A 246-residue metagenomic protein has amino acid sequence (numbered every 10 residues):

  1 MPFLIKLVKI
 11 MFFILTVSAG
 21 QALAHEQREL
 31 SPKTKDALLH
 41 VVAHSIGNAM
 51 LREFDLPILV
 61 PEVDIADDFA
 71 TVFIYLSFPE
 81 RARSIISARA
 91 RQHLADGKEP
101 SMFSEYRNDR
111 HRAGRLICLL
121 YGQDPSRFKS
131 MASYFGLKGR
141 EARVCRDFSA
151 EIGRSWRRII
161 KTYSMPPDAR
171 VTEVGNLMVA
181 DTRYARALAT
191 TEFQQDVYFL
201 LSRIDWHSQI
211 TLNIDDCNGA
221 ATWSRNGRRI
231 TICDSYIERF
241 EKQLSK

Functional and structural regions predicted by a protein language model:
V8-A19: Bacterial N-terminal signal peptides
G20-A24: Sec/Tat signal peptide C-region and signal peptidase I cleavage site
R28-P32, D36-A37, M50-E62, M102-F103 (+2 more regions): Second-shell loop/turn segments in exported
K35-L51, I65, K246: Short alpha-helix carrying the canonical HExxH Zn2+-binding catalytic motif
V60-S77: An active-site-proximal "capping" alpha-helix that borders the catalytic cofactor pocket
F103-Q195: Pan-zinc metallopeptidase signature
R186-S208, F240: Zn2+-dependent metallopeptidase catalytic core
N213-S245: Catalytic zinc-binding patch centered on the HExxH motif and its immediate surroundings that defines zinc-dependent
